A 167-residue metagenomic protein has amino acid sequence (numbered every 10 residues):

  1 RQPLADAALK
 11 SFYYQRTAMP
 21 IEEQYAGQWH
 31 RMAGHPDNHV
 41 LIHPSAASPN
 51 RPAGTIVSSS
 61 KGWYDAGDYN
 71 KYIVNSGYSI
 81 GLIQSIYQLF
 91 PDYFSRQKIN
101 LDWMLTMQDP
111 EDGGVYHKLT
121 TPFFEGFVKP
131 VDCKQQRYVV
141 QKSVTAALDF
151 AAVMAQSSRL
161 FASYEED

Functional and structural regions predicted by a protein language model:
R1-Y78, I99, W103-Y138: Low-complexity, Ser/Thr/Pro/Gly-enriched N-terminal "stalk/linker" regions
I80-F94, W103, D149-E165: Well-ordered alpha-helical scaffold segments within catalytic/enzyme domains
F94-S95, S143: Acidic/aromatic-lined carbohydrate-recognition and catalytic surfaces of CAZymes acting on diverse glycans
H117-D167: Active-site cleft segment of glycoside hydrolase catalytic domains centered on the general acid/base Glu
